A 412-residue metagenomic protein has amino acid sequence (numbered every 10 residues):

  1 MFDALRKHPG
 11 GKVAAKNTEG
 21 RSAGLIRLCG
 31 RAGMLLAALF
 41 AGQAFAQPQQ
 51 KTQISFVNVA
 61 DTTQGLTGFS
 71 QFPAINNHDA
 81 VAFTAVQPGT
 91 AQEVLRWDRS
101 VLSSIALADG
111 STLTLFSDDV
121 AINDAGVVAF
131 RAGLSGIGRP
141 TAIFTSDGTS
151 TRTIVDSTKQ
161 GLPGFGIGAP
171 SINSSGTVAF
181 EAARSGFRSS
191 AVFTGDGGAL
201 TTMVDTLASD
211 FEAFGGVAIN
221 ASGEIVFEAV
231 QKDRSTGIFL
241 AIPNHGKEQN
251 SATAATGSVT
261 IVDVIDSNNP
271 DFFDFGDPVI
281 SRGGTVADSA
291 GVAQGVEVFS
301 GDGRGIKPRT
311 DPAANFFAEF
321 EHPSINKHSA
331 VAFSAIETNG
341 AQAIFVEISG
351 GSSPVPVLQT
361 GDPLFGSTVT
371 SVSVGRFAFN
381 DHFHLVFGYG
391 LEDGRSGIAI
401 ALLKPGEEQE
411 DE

Functional and structural regions predicted by a protein language model:
M1-F2, R21-G24, R31-L35, D98 (+1 more regions): Terminal low-complexity, poorly structured segments
M1-R27: N-terminal secretory signal peptides that target proteins for export/translocation
V13, N17-T18, A37-F40, T253: Residue-level recognition of conserved structural "scaffold" positions that shape functional pockets and channels
C29-Q43: Bacterial N-terminal signal peptides
F45-E412: Flexible "stalk/tail and boundary" regions
